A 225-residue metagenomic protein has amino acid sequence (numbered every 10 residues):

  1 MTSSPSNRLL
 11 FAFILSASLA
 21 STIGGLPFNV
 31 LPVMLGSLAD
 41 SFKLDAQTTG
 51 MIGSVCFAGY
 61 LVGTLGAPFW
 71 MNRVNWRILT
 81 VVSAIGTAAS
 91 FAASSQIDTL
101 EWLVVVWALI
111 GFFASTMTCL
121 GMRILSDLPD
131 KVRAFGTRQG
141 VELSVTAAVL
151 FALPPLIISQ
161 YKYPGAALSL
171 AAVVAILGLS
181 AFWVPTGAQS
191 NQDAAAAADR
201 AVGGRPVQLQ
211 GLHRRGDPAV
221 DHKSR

Functional and structural regions predicted by a protein language model:
A12-F13, L19-L44, T64: Extracytoplasmic
L31-P32, R205-R225: Extracytoplasmic gate region of multi-pass secondary transporters
C56-L61, L143-V145: Short hydrophobic/small-residue motifs within alpha-helical transmembrane segments of multi-pass transporter-like
V62-D98: Conserved MFS/SLC helix-loop-helix module at the cytosolic interface between two early adjacent transmembrane helices
S90, E101-T116: Hydrophobic core of transmembrane alpha-helices in multi-pass small-molecule transporters, especially MFS/SLC-type
S115-P129: Intracellular juxtamembrane helix-capping segments at the cytosolic ends of symmetry-related transmembrane helices
T137-Q189: Helix-loop-helix hairpin linking two adjacent transmembrane segments in secondary transporters
W183-V202: Flexible cytoplasmic inter-helical loops of multi-pass small-molecule transporters
